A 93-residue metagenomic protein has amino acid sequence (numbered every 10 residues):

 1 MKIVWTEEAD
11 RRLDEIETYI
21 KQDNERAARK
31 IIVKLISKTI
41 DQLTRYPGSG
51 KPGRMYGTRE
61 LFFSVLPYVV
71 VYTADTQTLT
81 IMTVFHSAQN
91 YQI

Functional and structural regions predicted by a protein language model:
M1-K2, I93: Absolute protein N-terminus
K2-G57: Basic, Lys/Arg-enriched alpha-helical interface segments
T58-F62: A beta-hairpin/wing motif
F63-V69, T73-I93: Enriched for short, Lys/Arg-rich terminal
